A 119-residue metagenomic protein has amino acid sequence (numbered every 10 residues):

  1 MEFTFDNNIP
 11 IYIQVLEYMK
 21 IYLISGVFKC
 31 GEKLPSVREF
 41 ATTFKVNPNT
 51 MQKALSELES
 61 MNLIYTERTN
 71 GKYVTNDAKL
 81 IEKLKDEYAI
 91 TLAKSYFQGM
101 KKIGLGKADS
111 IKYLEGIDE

Functional and structural regions predicted by a protein language model:
M1-K33, E39, E87-I117: Extreme N-terminal segment that seeds HTH/winged-HTH DNA-binding domains in transcriptional regulators
K33-F44, L58: A short alpha-helical element within helix-turn-helix/winged-helix DNA-binding domains across DNA-binding proteins
L34, T66-V74, A78-K79: Short, Lys/Arg-rich nucleic-acid/phosphate-binding segment
T43, S60-L63, I103: Residue cluster at the C-terminal edge of the helix-turn-helix DNA-binding motif
L58, I117-D118: The DNA-recognition helices of helix-turn-helix-type DNA-binding domains
T75-E87, K94: A surface-exposed regulatory interaction patch that couples sensing to output across bacterial transport/metabolic
